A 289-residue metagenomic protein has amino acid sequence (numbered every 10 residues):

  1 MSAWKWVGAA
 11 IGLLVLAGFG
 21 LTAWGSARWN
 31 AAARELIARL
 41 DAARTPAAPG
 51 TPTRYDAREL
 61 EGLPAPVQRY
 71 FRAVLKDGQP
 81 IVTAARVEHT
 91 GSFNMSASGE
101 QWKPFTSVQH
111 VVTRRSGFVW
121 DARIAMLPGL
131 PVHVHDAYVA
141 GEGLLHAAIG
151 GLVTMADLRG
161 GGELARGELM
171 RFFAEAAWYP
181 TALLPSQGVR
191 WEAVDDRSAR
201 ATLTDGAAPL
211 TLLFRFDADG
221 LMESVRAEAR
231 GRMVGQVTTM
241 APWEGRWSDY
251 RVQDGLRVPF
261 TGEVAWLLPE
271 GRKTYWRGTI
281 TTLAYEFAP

Functional and structural regions predicted by a protein language model:
S2-E35: N-terminal type II signal-anchor transmembrane helix that functions as the membrane-insertion/stop-transfer segment
W29-R86: N-terminal leader/targeting segments and the immediate start of mature chains
P64, E192-D196, R226-R232: Short, positively charged
Q68-V153: N-terminal mature ectodomain segment of secretory-pathway/periplasmic proteins
V82, V108-W120, H133-H146, V194-S198 (+3 more regions): Short, solvent-exposed coil/turn segments at beta-strand boundaries
L127, G151-T154, R230-R232, W266: Short, surface-exposed beta-strand-loop junctions and turns on beta-sheet-rich folds
H146-D205, T238: Flexible, processing/modification-adjacent segments and terminal tails in exported/periplasmic/extracellular proteins
R200-F287: Gly/Pro-enriched, hydrophobic low-complexity segments that function as extracytoplasmic propeptides/linkers
